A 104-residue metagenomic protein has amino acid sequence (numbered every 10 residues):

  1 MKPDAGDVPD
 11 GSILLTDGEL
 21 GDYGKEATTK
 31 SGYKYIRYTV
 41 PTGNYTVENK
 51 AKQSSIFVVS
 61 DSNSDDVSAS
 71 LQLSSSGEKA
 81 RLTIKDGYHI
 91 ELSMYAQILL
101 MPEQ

Functional and structural regions predicted by a protein language model:
M1, R37, V47, S55-F57: Feature captures the catalytic cores and cofactor-binding loops of soluble hydro-lyases/lyases that act on carboxylate
M1, R81-A96: Noncatalytic modules at the cell exterior or secretory-pathway interfaces, chiefly beta-strand-rich lectin/adhesion
K2-S31: Transition segment at domain starts
A27-N44: A glycine-anchored, Pro-Gly-centered beta-turn/N-cap motif
Y35-I36, D66-D86: Beta-sandwich interaction modules
V40-A51, I90-M94: A short beta-strand element within beta-rich, extracytoplasmic domains of secreted/secretory-pathway proteins
K50-V67: Short, surface-exposed beta-strand/strand-loop-strand elements in extracellular ectodomains
A96-Q104: Edge beta-strands of extracellular beta-sandwich domains
